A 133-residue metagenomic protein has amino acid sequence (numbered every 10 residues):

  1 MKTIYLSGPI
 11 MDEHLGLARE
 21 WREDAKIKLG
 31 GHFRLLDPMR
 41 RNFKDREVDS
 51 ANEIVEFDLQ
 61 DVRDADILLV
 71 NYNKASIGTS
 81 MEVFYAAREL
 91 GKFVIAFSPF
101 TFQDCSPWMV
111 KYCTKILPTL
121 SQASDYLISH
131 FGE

Functional and structural regions predicted by a protein language model:
M1-E133: Conserved catalytic or regulatory cores that recognize and/or transform ribose-phosphate-containing ligands
